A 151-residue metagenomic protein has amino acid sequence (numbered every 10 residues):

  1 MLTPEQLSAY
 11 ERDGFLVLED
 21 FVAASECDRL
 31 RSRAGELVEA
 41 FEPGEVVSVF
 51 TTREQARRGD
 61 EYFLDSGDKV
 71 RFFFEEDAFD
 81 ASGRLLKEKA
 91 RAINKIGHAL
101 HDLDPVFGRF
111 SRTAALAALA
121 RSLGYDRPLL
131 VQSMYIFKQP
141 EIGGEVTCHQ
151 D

Functional and structural regions predicted by a protein language model:
M1-R12, E19-V146: Non-heme Fe(II)-dependent double-stranded beta-helix
T147-D151: Short, intrinsically disordered, charge-balanced linker/junction segments flanking boundaries in proteins
